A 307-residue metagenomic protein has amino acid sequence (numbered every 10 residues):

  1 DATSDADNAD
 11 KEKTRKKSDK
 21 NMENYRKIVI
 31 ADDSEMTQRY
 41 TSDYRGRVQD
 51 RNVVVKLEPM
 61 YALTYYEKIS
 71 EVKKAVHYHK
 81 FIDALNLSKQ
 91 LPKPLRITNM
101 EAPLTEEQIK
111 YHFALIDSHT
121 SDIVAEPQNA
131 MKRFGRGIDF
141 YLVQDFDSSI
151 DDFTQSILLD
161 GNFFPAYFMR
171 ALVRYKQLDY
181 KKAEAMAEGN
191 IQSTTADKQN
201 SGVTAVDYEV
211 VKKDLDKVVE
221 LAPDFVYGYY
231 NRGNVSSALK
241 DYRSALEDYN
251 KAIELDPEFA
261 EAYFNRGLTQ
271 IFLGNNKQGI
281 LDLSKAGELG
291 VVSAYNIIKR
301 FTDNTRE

Functional and structural regions predicted by a protein language model:
D1-E307: Alpha-helical tetratricopeptide repeat
